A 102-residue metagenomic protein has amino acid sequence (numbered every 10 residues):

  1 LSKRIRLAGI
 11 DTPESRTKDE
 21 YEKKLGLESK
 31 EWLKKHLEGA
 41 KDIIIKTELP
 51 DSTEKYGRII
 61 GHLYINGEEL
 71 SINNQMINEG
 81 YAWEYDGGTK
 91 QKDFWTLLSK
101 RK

Functional and structural regions predicted by a protein language model:
L1-K102: Small beta-barrel nucleic-acid-binding modules, primarily SNase/OB-fold domains and secondarily Tudor-like barrels
